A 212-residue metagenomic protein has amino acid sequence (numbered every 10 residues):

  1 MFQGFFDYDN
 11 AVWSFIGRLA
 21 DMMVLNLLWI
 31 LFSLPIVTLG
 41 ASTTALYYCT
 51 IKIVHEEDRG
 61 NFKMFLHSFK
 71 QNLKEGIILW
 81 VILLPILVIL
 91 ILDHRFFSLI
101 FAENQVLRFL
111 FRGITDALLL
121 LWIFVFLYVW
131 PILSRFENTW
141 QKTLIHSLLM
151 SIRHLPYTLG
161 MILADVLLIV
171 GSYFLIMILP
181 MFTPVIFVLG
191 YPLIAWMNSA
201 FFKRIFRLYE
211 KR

Functional and structural regions predicted by a protein language model:
M1-R112, W122-R212: Helix-coil boundary and N-terminal low-complexity module in membrane systems
